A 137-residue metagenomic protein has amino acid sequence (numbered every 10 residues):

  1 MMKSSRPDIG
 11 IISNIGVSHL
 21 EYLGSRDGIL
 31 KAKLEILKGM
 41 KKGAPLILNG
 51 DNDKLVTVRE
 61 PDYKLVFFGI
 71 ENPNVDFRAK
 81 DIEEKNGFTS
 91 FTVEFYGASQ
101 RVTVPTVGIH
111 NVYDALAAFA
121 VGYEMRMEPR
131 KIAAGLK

Functional and structural regions predicted by a protein language model:
M1-S4: Switch II of P-loop NTPase G domains
R6-K137: Acidic, Mg2+-coordinating active-site environments of NTP-dependent enzymes
